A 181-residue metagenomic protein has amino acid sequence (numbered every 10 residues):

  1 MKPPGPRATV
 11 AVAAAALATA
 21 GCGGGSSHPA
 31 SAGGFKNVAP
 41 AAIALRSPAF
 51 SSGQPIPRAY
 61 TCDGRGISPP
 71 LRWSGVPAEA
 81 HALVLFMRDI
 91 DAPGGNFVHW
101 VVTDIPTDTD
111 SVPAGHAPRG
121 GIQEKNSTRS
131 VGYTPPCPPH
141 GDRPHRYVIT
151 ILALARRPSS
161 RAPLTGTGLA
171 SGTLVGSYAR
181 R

Functional and structural regions predicted by a protein language model:
K2-G5, A18, C22-R181: N-terminus-centered regions that define maturation/targeting leaders and the start of the first functional domain
G5-A15: Sec-dependent N-terminal signal peptides
